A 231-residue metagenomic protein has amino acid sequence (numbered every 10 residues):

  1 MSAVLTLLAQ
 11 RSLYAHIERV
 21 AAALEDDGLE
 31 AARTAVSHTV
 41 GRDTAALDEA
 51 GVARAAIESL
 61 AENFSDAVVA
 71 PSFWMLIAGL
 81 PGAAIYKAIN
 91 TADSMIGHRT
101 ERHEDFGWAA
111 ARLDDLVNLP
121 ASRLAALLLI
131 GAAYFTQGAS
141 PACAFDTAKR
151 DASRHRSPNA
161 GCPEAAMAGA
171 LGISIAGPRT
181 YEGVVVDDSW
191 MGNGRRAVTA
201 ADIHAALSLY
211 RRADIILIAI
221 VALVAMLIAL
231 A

Functional and structural regions predicted by a protein language model:
M1-I85, I89, G97-A231: Hydrophobic alpha-helical transmembrane segments
S94: Solvent-exposed interhelical
